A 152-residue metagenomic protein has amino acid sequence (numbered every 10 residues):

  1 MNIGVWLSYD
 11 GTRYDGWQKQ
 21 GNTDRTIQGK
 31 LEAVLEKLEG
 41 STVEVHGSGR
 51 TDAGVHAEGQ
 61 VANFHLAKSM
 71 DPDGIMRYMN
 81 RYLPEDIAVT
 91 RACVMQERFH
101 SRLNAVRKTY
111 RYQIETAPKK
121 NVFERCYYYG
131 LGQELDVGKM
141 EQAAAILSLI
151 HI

Functional and structural regions predicted by a protein language model:
M1-H151: Structured-RNA-binding interfaces characteristic of tRNA pseudouridine synthases
